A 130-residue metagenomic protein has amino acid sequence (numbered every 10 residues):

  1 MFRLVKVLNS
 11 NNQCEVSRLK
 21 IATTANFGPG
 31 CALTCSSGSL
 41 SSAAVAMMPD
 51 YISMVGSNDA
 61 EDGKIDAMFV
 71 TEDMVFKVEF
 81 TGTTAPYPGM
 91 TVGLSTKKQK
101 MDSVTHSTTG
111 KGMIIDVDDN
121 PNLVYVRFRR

Functional and structural regions predicted by a protein language model:
M1-R130: Surface-exposed, low-hydrophobicity beta-strand/loop segments enriched in small/polar/acidic residues
